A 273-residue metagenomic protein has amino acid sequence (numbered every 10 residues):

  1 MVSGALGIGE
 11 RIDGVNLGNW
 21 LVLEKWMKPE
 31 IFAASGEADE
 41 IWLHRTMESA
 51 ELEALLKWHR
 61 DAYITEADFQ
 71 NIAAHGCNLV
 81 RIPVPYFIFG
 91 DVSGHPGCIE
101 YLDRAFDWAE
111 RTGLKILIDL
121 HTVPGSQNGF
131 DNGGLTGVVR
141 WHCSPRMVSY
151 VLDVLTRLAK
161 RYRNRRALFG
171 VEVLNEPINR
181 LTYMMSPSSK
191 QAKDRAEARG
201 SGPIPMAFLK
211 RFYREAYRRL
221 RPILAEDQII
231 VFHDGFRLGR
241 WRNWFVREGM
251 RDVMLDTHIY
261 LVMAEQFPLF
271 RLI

Functional and structural regions predicted by a protein language model:
M1-C77: N-terminal carbohydrate-binding accessory modules
V2-A5, G9-G14, K25, G36-E37 (+2 more regions): Active-site region of glycoside hydrolase catalytic domains
L17, L120, T257: Residues immediately flanking
V22, Y86-I88, T122, N179: Active-site micro-motifs of SAM-dependent methyltransferase domains
E53-V80, G90, G94-T122, N132-V173 (+1 more regions): An active-site-proximal structural segment forming one wall of the substrate-binding cleft that immediately precedes
I88-D91, G239-R240: Short, solvent-exposed loop/turn segments at secondary-structure junctions
